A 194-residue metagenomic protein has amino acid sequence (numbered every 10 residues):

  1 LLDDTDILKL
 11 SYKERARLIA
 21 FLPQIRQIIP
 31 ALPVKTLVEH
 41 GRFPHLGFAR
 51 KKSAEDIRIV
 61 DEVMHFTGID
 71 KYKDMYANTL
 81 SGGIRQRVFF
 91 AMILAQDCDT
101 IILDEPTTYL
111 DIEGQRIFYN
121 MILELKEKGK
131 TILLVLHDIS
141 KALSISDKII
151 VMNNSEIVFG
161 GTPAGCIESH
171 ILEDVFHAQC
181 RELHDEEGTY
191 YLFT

Functional and structural regions predicted by a protein language model:
L1-T5, R15: Conserved ABC transporter NBD signature motif
E39, A54-Y72, D97: Conserved ABC ATPase "signature" region
Y76-L80: Conserved ABC ATPase signature
I101-E105: Catalytic Walker B motif of ABC-type/P-loop ATPase nucleotide-binding domains
L136-H137: H-loop/switch region of ABC-family ATPase nucleotide-binding domains
I149-T162: H-loop (His-switch) and adjacent beta-strand-loop-beta switch element of ABC-type ATPase nucleotide-binding domains
S169, E173-T194: ABC ATPase nucleotide-binding domains
